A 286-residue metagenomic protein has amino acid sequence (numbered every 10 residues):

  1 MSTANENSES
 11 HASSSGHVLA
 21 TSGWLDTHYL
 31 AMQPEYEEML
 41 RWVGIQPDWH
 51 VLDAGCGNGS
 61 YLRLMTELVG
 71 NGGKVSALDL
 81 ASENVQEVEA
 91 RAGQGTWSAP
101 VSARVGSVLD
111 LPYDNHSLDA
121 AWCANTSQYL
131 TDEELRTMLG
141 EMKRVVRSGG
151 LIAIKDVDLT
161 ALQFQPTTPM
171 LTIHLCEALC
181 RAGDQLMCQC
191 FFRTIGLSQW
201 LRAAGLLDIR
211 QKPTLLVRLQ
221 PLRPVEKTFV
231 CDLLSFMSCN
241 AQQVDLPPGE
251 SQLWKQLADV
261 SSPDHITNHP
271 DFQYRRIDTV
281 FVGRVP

Functional and structural regions predicted by a protein language model:
S2-Q33: Class I SAM-dependent methyltransferase Rossmann-like catalytic core, especially the SAM/SAH-binding loop
L30-W49, L64: Conserved alpha-helix/loop element of class I SAM-dependent methyltransferases that forms part of the SAM/SAH-binding
L52-A54, N58-D110: Class I SAM-dependent methyltransferase SAM/SAH-binding core
L109-A121: A short acidic, Gly/Pro-enriched loop at the edge of an enzyme's catalytic core that lines a small-molecule cofactor
D119-E134: A short SAM/SAH-binding and catalytic strip from SAM-dependent methyltransferases
R136-L151: A short glycine-rich, Lys/Arg-flanked "PGG" loop and its adjoining helix->strand segment in the class I
A153-P224: Conserved catalytic/acceptor-binding region of the Class I
I195, R210-P286: Conserved Class I S-adenosyl-L-methionine
